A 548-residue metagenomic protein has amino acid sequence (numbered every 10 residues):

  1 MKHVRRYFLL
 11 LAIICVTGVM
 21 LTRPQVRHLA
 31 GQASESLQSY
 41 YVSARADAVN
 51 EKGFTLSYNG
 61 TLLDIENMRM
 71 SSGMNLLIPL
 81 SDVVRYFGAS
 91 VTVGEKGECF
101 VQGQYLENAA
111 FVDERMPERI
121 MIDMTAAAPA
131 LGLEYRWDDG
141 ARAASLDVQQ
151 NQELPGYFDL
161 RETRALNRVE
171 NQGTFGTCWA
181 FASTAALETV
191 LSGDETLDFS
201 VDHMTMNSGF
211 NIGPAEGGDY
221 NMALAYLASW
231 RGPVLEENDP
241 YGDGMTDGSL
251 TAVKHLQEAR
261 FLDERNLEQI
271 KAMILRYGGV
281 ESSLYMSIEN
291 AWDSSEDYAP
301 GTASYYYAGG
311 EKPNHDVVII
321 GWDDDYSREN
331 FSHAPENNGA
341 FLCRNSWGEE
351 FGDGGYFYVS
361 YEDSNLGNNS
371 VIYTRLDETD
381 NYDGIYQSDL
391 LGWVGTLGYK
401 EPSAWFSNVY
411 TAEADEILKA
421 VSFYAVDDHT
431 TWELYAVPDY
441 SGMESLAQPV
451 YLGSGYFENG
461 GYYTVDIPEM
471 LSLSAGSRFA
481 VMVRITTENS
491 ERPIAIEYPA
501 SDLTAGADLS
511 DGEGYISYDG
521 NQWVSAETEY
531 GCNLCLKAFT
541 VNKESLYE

Functional and structural regions predicted by a protein language model:
M1-K2: N-terminal secretory signal peptides that target proteins for export/translocation
R5-F8, G18-G156: Primary recognition of N-terminal secretory signal peptides and signal-anchoring hydrophobic helices
S71-G73, R115-P117, L275, E336 (+4 more regions): Surface-exposed coil/turn segments at beta-strand junctions on protein surfaces, enriched
R115-R119, D138-S145, N365-N368, A475 (+1 more regions): Extracellular interaction modules
Q149-K419, Y424-N459, R492-Y498: Catalytic-core signature of thiol
E268-I274, Y463-R478: Short, surface-exposed tryptophan/glycine-enriched loops that mediate extracellular molecular recognition
V421, S477-V483: Short beta-strand segments enriched for Tyr within beta-sheet-rich domains, predominantly fibronectin type III
R484-E548: Short, surface-exposed beta-strand/loop patches at domain edges that form aromatic-rich interfacial subsites
